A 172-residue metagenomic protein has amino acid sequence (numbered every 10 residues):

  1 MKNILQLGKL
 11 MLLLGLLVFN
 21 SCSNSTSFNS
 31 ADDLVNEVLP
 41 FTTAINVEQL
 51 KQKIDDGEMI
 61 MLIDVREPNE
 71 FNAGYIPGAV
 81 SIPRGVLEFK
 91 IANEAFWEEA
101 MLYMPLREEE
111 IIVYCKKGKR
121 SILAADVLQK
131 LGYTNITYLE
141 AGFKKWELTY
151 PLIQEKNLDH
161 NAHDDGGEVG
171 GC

Functional and structural regions predicted by a protein language model:
M1-M11: Bacterial N-terminal signal peptides that target proteins for export
I4-Q6, C22-E48, Q52-I60, N72-E110 (+1 more regions): Rhodanese-like catalytic fold shared by cysteine-dependent sulfurtransferases and DSP/PTP-type phosphatases
K9-N20: Bacterial N-terminal signal peptides
L62-D64: Structural scaffold elements adjacent to functional motifs in cytosolic proteins
P68: Short glycine-rich anion-binding loops that position phosphate/pyrophosphate groups of nucleotides and phosphorylated
Y114: Short, surface-exposed ligand- or partner-binding patches at beta-edge/loop junctions that are enriched in aromatics
